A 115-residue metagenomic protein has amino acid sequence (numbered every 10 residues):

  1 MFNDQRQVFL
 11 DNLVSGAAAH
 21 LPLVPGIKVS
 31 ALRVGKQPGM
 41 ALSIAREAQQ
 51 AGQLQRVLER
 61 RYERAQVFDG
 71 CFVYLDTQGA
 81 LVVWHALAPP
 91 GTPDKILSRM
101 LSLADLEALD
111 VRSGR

Functional and structural regions predicted by a protein language model:
M1-V29, Q66-F68, D76: Charge-rich, low-complexity N-terminal segments
F2-Q7, Q50-Q55, P93: Generic alpha-helical secondary structure
L13-A18, R61-A65, M100, A104-A108: Hydrophobic, Leu/Ile/Phe/Ala-enriched alpha-helical segments that form helix-helix packing faces
A18, I27, V57-R61, P90-T92 (+1 more regions): General N-terminal targeting signals
A19-V57: The feature represents the first ordered module of a protein
A45-T77: Short, internal acidic amphipathic alpha-helical interface segments that mediate docking to partner proteins
G70-V111: Short, compact, well-ordered microdomains
S113-R115: Short terminal or interdomain "cap/linker" segment that borders an active site or interface and mediates
